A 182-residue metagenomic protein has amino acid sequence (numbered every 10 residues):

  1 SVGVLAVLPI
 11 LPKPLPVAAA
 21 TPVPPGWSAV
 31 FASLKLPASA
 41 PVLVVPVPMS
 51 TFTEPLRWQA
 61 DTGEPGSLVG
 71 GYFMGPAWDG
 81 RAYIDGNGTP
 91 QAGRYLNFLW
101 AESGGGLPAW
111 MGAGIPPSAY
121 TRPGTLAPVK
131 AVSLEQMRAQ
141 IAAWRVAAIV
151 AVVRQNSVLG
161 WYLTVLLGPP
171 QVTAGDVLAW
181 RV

Functional and structural regions predicted by a protein language model:
V2-V182: Extracytoplasmic
